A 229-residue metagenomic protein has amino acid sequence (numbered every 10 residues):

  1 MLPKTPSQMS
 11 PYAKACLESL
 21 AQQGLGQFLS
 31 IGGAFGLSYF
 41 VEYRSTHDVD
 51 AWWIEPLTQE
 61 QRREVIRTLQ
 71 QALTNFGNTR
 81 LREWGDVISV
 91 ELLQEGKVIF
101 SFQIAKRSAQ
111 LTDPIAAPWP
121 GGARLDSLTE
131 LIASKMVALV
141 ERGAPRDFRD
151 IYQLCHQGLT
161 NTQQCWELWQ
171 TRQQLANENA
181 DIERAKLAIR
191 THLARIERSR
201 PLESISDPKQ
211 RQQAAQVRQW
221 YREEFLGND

Functional and structural regions predicted by a protein language model:
M1-D229: Compositionally biased terminal segments of proteins
